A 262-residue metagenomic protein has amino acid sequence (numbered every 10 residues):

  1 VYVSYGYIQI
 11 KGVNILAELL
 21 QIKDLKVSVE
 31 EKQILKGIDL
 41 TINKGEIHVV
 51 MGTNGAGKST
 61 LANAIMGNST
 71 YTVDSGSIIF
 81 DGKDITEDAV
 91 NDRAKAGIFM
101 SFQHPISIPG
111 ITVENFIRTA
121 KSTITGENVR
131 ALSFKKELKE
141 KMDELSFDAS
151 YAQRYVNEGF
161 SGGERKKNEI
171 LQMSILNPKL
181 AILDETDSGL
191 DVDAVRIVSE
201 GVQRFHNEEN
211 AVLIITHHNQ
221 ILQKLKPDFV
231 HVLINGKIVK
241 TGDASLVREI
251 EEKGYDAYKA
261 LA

Functional and structural regions predicted by a protein language model:
L20-I22, L35-G37, I42: Conserved structural motif at the start of ABC-family nucleotide-binding domains
K32-Q33, D92, R196: Short coil-to-beta microelement around the adenine-binding A-loop and adjacent beta1/P-loop entry of ABC ATPase
M51-T53: The feature captures the beta-strand-to-loop junction immediately N-terminal to the Walker
S77-R93, N157: ABC ATPase NBD Q-loop/coupling interface
I106-K179: ABC-family P-loop ATPase nucleotide-binding domains
I182-T186, D193: Walker B catalytic motif
V195-E208: Helical segment within the ABC ATPase nucleotide-binding domain
F229, L233, K237-A260: Conserved beta-strand-loop-alpha-helix hinge in the C-terminal portion of ABC ATPase nucleotide-binding domains
